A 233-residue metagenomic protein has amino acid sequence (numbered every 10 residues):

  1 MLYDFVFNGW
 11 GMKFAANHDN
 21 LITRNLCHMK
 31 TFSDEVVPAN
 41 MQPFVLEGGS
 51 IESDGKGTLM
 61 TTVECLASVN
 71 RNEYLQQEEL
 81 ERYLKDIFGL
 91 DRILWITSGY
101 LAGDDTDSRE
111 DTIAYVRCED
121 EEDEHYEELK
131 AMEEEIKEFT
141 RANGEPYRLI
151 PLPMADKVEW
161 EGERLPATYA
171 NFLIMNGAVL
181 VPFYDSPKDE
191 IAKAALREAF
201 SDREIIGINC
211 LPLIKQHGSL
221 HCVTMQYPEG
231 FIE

Functional and structural regions predicted by a protein language model:
M1-E233: The feature marks the mature, well-folded catalytic cores of soluble enzymes
